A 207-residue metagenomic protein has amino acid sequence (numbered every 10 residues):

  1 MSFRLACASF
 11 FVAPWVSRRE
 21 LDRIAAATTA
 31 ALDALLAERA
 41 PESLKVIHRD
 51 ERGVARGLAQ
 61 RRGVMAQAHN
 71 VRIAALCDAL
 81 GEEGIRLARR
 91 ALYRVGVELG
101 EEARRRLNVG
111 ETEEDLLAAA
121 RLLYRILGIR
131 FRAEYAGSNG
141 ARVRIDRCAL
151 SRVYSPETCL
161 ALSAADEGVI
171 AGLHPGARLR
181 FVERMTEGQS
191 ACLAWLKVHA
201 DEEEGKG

Functional and structural regions predicted by a protein language model:
M1-N139, A149-A161, A165, A177-A191 (+1 more regions): N-terminal accessory segment detector
E167-V169, L173: Mixed-charge, glycine-accented linear interaction segment located at domain edges/termini
A194: An acidic-aromatic pocket/loop used at catalytic or ligand-binding sites
